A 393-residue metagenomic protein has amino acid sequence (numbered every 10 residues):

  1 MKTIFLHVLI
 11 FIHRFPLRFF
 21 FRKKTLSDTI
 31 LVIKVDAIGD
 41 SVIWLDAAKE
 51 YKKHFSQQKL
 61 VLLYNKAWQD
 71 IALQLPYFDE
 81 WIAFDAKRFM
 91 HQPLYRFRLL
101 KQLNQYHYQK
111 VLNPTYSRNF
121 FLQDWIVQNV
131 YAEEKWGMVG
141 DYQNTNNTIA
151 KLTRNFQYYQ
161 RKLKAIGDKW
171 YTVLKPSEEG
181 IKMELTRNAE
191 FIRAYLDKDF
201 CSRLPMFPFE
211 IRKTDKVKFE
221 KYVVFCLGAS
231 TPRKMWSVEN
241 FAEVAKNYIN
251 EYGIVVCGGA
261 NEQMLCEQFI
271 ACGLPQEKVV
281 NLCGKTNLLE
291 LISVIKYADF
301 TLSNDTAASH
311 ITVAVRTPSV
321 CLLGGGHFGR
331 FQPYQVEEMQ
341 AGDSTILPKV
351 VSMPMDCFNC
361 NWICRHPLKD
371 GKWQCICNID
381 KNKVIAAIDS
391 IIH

Functional and structural regions predicted by a protein language model:
M1-H393: Catalytic machinery of carbohydrate-active enzymes, primarily nucleotide-sugar-dependent glycosyltransferases
